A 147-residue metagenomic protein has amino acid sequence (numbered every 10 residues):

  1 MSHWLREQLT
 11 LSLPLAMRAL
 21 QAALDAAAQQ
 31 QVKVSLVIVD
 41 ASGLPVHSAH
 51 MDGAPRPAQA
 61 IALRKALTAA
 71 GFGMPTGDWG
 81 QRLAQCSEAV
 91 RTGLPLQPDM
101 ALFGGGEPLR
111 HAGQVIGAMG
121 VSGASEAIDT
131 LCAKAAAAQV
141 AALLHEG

Functional and structural regions predicted by a protein language model:
M1-A19, S122-G147: Juxtadomain coupling helices with adjacent low-complexity linkers
L13-S35, C86-L102: Short, basic/aromatic recognition patches
A23, G43, G113: Terminal peptide-recognition signature
L36-S42: Short hydrophobic alpha-helical segments used for membrane anchoring or interfacial signaling
P45-H50: Amphipathic coiled-coil signal-relay and dimerization helices
G53-T68, S125-Q139: A short, polar/charged loop-to-alpha-helix boundary motif
Q59-G93: Regulatory sensory and allosteric helical modules in signal-transduction proteins and certain transcription factors
L96-A138: Extended hydrophobic
